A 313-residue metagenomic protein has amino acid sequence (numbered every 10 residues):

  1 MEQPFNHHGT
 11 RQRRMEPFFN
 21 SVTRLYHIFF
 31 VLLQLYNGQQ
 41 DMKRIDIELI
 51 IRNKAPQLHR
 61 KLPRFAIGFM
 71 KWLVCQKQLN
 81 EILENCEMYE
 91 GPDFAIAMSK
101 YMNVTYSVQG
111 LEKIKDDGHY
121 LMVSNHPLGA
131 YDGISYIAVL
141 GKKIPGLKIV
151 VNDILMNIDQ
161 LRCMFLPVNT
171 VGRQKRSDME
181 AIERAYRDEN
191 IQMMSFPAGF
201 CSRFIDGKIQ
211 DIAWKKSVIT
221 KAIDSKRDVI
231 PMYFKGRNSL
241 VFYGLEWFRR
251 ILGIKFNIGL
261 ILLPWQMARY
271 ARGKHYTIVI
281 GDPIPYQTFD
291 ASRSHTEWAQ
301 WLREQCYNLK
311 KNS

Functional and structural regions predicted by a protein language model:
H8-G9, I28-V31: Short hydrophobic alpha-helical segments enriched in small aliphatic residues
D41-V123, G133-S135, K142-I144, R162: Membrane-anchoring hydrophobic helices of lipid-metabolizing enzymes
K43-I47, R176-S313: Non-catalytic C-terminal accessory region of glycerolipid acyltransferases and related lyso-lipid remodeling enzymes
L121-V123, P167, Q192-F196: Structural motif
H126: Active-site pocket-lining segments that scaffold enzyme catalytic pockets across diverse folds
G141, P145-D188: Conserved nucleotide-cofactor-binding alpha/beta core module
